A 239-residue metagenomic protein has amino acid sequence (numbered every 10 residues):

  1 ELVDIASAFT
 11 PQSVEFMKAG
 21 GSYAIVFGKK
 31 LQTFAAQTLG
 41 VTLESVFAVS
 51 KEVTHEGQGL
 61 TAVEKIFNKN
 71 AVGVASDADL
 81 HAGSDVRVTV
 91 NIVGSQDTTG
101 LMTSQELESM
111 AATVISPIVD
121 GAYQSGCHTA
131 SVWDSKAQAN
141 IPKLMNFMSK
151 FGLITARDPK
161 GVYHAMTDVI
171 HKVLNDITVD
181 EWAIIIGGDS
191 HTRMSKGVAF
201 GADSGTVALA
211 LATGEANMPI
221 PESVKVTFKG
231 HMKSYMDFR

Functional and structural regions predicted by a protein language model:
E1-R239: Fe-S-dependent hydro-lyases/dehydratases of central metabolism
